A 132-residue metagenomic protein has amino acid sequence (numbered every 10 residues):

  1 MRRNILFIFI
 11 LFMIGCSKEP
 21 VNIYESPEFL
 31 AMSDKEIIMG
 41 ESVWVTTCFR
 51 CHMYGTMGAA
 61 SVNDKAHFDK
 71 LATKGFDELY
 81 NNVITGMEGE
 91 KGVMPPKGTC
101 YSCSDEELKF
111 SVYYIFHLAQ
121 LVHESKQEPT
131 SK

Functional and structural regions predicted by a protein language model:
R2-I37, Y114-K132: Post-cleavage N-terminal segment of exported redox proteins
I10, S42-V45, E88, K97: Processing junctions and N-termini across compartments
C16, C48-C51, C100-C103: Disulfide-bonded cysteines in secreted/extracellular proteins and peptides
P20-S42, M57-K70: Electrostatic cytochrome c docking/interface patches
K35, M39, N63-K70, K74-D77 (+4 more regions): Surface-exposed, polar/charged faces of alpha-helical domains in mature secreted/periplasmic/lumenal proteins
I37, E41, A72, Y101-L108: Solvent-exposed, acidic/flexible segments
W44-Y54, V83, S111-I115: The canonical Cys-X-X-Cys-His
N82-L108, I115-L118, H123-K132: Axial heme c-ligation environment in periplasmic c-type cytochrome domains
